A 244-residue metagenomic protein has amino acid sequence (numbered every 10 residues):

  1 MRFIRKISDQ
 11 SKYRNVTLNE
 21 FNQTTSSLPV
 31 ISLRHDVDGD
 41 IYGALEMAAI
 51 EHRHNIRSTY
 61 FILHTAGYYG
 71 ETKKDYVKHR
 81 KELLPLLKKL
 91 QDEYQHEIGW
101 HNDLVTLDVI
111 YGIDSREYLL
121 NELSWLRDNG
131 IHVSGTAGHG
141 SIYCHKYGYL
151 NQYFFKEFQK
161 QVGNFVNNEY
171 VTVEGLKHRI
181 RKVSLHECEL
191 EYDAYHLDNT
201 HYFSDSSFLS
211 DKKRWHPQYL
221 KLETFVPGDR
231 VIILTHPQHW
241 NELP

Functional and structural regions predicted by a protein language model:
M1-Q95, V105-P244: Terminal accessory/targeting
